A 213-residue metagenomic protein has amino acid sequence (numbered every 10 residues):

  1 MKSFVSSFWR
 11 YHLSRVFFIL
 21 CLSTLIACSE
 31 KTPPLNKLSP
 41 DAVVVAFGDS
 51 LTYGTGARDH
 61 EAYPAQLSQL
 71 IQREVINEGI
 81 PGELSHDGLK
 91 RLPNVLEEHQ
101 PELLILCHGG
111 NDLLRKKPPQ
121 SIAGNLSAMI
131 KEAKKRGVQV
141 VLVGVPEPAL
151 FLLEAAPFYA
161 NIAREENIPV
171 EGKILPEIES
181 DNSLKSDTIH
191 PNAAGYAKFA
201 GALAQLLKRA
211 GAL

Functional and structural regions predicted by a protein language model:
K2-F17: Bacterial N-terminal signal peptides that target proteins for export
S3-S6, L22, D41-V45, A194: Membrane-interface segments of envelope glycosyltransferases acting on lipid-linked substrates or membrane lipids
S6, L38, Q69-L70, K90-L213: Alpha-helical cap/lid subdomain in secreted, periplasmic, or secretory-pathway luminal O-acyl-processing enzymes
L13-S14, L20-C21, L114, N192: Intrinsic disorder/low-complexity detector
R15, G54, V75, G79 (+3 more regions): A general structural-boundary detector
T24-A27: C-terminal motif of bacterial Sec signal peptides marking the signal peptidase cleavage site
S29-L84, L89-Q100: Serine-esterase "nucleophile elbow" of acetyl-processing enzymes
